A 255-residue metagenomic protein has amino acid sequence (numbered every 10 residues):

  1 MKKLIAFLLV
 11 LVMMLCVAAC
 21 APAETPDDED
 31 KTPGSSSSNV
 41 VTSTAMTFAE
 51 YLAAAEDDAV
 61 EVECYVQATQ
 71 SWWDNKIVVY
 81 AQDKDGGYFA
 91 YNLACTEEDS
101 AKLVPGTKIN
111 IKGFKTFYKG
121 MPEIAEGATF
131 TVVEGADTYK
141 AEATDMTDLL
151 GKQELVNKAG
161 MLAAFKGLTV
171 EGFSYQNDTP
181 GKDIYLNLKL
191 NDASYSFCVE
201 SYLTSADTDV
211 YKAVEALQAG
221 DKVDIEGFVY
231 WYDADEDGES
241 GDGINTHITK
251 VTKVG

Functional and structural regions predicted by a protein language model:
M1-L9: Positively charged n-region of N-terminal signal peptides that target proteins for export
C16-A19: C-terminal motif of bacterial Sec signal peptides marking the signal peptidase cleavage site
P22-G255: OB-fold single-stranded nucleic acid-binding module
